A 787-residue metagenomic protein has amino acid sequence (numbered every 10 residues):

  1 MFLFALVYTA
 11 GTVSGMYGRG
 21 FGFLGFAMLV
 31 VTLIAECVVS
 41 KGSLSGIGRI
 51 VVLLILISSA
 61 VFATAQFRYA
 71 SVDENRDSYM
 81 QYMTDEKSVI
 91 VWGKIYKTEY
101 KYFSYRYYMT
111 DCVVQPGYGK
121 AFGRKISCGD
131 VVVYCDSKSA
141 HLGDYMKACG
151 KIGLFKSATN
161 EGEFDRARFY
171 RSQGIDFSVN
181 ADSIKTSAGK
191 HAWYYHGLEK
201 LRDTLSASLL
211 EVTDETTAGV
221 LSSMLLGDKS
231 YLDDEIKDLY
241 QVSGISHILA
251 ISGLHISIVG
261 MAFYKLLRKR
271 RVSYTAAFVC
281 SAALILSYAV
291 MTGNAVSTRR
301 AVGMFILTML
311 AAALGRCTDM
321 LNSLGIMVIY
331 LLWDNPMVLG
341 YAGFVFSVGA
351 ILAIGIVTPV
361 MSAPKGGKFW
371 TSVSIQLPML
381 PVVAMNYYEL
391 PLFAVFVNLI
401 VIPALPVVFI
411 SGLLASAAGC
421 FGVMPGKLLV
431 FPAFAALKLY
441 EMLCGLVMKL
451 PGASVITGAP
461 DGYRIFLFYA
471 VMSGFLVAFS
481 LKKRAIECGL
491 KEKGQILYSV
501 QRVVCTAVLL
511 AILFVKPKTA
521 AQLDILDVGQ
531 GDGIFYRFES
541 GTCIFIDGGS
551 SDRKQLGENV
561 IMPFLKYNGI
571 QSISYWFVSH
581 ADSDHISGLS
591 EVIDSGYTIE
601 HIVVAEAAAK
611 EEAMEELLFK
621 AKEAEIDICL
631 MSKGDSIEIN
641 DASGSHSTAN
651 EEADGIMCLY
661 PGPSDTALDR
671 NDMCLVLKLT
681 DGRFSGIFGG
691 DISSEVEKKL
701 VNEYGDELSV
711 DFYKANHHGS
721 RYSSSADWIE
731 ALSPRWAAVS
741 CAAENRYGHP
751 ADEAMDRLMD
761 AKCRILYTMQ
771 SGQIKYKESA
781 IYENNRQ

Functional and structural regions predicted by a protein language model:
M1-S78, R300, R484-K491: N-terminal leader/targeting segments
A5-T9, N294-C488, I692, L700 (+2 more regions): Internal transmembrane alpha-helical bundles of multi-pass membrane proteins
L6, S172-M304, M309, D524 (+3 more regions): Aromatic-rich juxtamembrane segments at the membrane interface
S58, F62-H247, E558-N559, P563 (+3 more regions): Membrane-interface helix/helix-cap signal primarily in integral membrane proteins
I245-R270, S572-D594, N716-D727: Di-metal (Zn2+ and/or Mg2+/Mn2+) metal-binding site signature of metallo-dependent hydrolases with the MBL/beta-CASP
L332-G340, G445-Y575, K622-S709, Q770-Q787: Core dinuclear metal-dependent hydrolase active-site scaffold
E539-I544, G549-A609, E703-S720, S733-A738: Active-site metal-binding motif and surrounding structural segment of the metallo-beta-lactamase
H601, E697-G772: Cap/insert and terminal regions of metallo-dependent hydrolase folds
